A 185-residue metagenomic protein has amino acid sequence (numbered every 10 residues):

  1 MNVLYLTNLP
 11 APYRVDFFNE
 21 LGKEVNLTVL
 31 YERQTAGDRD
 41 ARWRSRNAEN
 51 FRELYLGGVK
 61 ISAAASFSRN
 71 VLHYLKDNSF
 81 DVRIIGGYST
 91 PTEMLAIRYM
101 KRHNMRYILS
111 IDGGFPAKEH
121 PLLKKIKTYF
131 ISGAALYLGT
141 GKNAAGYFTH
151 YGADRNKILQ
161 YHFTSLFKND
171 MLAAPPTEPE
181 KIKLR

Functional and structural regions predicted by a protein language model:
M1-G57, L75-N78: N-terminal subdomain of nucleotide-sugar transferases
L6, L30-E32, S110, T140 (+1 more regions): Generic beta-sheet signal
P12-V15, P91-M94, A145-G146: Short, well-ordered alpha-helical microsegments
Y13, E32, G86, G139-G141 (+1 more regions): Replace "coordinates the UDP/GDP/TDP-sugar" with "coordinates nucleotide-activated sugar donors
L56-I85, T90-R102, P121-Y129: An amphipathic, basic-hydrophobic alpha-helix
P91, M105-L123, G133-L136, T140 (+1 more regions): A short, histidine- and acid-enriched strand-loop-helix "catalytic/donor-clamping" loop that lines the nucleotide-sugar
H103-R106, R155-N156: A short helix->loop->beta-strand "cap" motif at the edges of active sites that frequently abuts
S132-R185: Donor nucleotide-sugar binding/catalytic pocket of nucleotide-sugar-dependent glycosyltransferases
